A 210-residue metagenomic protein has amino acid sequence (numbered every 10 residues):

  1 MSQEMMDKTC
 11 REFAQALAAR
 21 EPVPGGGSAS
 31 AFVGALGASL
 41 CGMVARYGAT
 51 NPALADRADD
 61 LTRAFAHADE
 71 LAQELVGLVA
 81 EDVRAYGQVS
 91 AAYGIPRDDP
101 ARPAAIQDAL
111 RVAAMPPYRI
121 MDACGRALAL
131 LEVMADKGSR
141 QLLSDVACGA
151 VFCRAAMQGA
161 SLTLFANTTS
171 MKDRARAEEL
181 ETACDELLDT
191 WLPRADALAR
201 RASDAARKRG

Functional and structural regions predicted by a protein language model:
M1-K8, V112-R126, C184-T190: An acidic intrinsically disordered interaction segment
M5-P24: Short, hydrophobic/aliphatic alpha-helical segments
T9, F13, L36-M43, L78 (+5 more regions): Amphipathic, well-ordered alpha-helical segments in soluble domains
A19-G42, L142-A160: Conserved phosphate/anionic-ligand binding catalytic regions in large, soluble enzymes, centered on
M43-A55: Transmembrane signal-anchor/signal-peptide helices with a preference for the extracytoplasmic
P52-A91: A structural-propensity feature for long, helix-poor, extended segments
D82-V151, A155, N167: Amphipathic alpha-helical interface segments
I120, A127-L130, Q141-G210: Preference for long, well-ordered alpha-helical segments
